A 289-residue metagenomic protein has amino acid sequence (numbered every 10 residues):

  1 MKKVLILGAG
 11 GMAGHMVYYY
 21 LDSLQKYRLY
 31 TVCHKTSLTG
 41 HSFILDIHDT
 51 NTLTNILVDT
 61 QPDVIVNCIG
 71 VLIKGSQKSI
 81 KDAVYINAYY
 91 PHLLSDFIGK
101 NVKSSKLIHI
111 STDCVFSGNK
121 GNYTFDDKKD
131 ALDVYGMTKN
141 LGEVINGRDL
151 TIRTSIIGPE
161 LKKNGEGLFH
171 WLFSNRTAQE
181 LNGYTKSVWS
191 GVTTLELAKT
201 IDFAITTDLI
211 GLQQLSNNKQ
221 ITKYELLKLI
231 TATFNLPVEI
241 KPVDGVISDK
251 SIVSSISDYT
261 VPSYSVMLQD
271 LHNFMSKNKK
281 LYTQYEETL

Functional and structural regions predicted by a protein language model:
K2-L24: N-terminal Rossmann NAD(P)H-binding glycine-rich loop of SDR-like oxidoreductase domains
T31-T52: Adenosine-cofactor binding site in Rossmann-like domains, unifying the SAM/SAH pocket of S-adenosylmethionine-dependent
L45-I86: NAD(P)H-binding glycine-rich loop region in Rossmannoid oxidoreductase-like domains and their noncatalytic homologs
D59, K78-I108: NAD(P)-cofactor binding segment of oxidoreductase domains
Y85, Y89, C114-I152, I156-K162: Catalytic helix-loop patch of NAD(P)-dependent Rossmann-fold dehydrogenases
L132, V144-W189, L195-E196: NAD(P)-dependent short-chain dehydrogenase/reductase
A198-D249, K280-E287: Mid/C-terminal beta-alpha module of Rossmann-like enzyme folds, strongest in SDR-family dehydrogenases/epimerases
S263-L289: Amphipathic terminal alpha-helices
